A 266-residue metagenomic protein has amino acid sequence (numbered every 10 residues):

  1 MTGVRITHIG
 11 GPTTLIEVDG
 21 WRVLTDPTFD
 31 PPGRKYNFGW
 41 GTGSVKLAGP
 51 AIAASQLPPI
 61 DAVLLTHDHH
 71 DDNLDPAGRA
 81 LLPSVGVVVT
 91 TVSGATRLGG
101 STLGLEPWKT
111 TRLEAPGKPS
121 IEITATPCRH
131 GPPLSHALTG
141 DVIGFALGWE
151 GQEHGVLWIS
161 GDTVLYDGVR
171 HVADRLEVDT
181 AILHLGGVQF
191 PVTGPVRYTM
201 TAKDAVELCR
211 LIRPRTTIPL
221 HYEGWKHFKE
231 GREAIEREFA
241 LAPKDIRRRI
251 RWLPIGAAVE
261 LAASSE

Functional and structural regions predicted by a protein language model:
M1-L47, A234, E238, I246-R248 (+1 more regions): Zn-dependent metallo-beta-lactamase
T2, V85-H154, R237-S265: Metallo-beta-lactamase
R5-H8, R22-D26, I121-C128, V156-D162: Active-site-proximal beta-strand elements of phosphoester/diester hydrolases
W21-L65, P76-A80, G131-S135, T163-R175: Pre-active-site segment of Zn-dependent metallo-hydrolases
W21-V23, A62, V87, I121 (+3 more regions): Structural motif
D30-P32, H69-L74, A95-L98, K109-R112 (+5 more regions): Active-site environment of divalent metal-dependent phosphoester hydrolases
I60-D71, T217: Metallo-beta-lactamase
S93, V164-I255: Cap/insert and terminal regions of metallo-dependent hydrolase folds
